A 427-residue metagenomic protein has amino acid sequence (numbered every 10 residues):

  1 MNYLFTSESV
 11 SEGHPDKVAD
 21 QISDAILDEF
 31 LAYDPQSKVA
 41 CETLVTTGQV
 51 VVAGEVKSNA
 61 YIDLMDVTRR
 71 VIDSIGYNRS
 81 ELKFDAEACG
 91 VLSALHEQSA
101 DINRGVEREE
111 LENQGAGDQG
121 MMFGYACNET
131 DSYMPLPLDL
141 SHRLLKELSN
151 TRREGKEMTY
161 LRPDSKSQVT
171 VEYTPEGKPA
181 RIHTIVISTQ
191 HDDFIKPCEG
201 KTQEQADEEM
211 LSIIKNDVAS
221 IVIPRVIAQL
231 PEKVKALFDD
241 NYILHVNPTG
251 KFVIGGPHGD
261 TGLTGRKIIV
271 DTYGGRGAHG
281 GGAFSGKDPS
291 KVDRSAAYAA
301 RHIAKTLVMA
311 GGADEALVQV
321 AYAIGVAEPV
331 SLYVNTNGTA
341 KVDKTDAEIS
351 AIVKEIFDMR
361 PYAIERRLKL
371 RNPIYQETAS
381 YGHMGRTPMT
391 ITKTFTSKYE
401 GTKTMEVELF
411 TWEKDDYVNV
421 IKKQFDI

Functional and structural regions predicted by a protein language model:
M1-A40, G155: N-terminal, positively charged regions that mediate nucleic acid binding
T6, D66, D73-I254, G385 (+1 more regions): Glycine-rich, mobile lid/loop segments that gate access to catalytic sites or pores
E8-V10, H14-A19, Q114-T130, V253-A278 (+2 more regions): Conserved phosphate/anionic-ligand binding catalytic regions in large, soluble enzymes, centered on
E12-L31, E129-N150, K287-G311: Alpha-helical support elements that line or immediately flank enzyme active sites and cofactor-binding pockets
A40, V51, L92, M122 (+10 more regions): Structured core elements
A40-S58, I324-E328: Short, charge-patterned binding micro-sites
T46, A313-E315, Y322-I427: Internal helix-turn-beta structural module
I268, Y273-V318, E328-N335: C-terminal catalytic subdomain
